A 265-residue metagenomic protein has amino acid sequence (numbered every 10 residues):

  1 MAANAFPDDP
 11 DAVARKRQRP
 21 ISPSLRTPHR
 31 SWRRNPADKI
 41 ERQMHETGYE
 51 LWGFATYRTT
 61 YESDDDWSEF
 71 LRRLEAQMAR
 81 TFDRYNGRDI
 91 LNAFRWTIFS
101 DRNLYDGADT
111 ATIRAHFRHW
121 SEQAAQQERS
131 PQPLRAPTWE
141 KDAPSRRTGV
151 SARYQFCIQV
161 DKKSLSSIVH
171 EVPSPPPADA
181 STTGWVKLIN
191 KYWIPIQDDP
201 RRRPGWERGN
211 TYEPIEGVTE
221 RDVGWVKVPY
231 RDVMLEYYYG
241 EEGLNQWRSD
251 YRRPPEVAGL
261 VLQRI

Functional and structural regions predicted by a protein language model:
M1-R221: Extended, charge-biased low-complexity segments that typically form long amphipathic alpha-helices/coiled-coils
D199-I265: Acidic, proline/glycine-rich low-complexity IDRs
